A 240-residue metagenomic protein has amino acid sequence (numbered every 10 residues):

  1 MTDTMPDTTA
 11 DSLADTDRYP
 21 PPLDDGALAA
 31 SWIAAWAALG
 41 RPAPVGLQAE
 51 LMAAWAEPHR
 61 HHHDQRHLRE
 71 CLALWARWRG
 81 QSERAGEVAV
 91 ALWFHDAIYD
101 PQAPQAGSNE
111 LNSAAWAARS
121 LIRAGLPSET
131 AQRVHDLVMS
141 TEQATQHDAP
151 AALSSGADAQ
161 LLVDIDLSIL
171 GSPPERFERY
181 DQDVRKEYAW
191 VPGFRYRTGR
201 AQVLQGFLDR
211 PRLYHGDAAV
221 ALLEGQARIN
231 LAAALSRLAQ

Functional and structural regions predicted by a protein language model:
M1-T8, S12-T16: Threonine-centered tandem repeat motifs in low-complexity domains
L13-A35, A56-H63, A73-R84, F94 (+2 more regions): Divalent metal-dependent phosphate-bond-processing catalytic cores, especially two-metal-ion Mg2+/Mn2+ enzymes that act
P44-M52, Q65, A85-A89, A131-M139: Short, well-structured alpha-helical segments
A49-A56, C71: Amphipathic alpha-helical segments that form the core helices of the histone-fold
C71, A85-Q102, S113, D136-E142: His-Asp-centered metal-binding catalytic motifs of divalent-metal-dependent phosphohydrolases/nucleases
C71, S108-A124: An active-site-proximal "capping" alpha-helix that borders the catalytic cofactor pocket
S108, N112, T130-A131, S140 (+1 more regions): Helix-adjacent hinge/juxtasegments
A124-T130: P-loop NTPase signaling cores
